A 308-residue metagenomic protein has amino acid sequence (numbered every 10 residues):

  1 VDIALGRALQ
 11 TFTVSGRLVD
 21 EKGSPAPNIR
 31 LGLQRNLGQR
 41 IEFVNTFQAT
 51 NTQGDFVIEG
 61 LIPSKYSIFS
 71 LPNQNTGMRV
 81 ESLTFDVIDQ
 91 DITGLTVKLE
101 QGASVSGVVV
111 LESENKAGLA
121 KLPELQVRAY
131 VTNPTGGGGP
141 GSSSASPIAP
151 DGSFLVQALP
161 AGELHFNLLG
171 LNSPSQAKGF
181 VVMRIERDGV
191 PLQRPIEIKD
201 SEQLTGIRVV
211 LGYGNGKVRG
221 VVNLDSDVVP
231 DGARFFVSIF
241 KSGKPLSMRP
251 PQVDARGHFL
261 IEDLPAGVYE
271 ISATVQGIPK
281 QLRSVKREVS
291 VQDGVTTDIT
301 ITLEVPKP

Functional and structural regions predicted by a protein language model:
V1-P308: Long luminal/extracellular ectodomains of secretory-pathway precursor proteins
